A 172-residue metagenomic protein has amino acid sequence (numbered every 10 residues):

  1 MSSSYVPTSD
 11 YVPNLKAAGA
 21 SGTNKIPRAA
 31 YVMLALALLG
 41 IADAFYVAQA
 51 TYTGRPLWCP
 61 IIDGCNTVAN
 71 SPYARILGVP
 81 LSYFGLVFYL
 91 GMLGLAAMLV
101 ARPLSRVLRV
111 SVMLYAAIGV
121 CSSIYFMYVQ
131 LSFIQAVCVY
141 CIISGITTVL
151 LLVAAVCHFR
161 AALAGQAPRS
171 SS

Functional and structural regions predicted by a protein language model:
S2-S172: Membrane-interfacial helix-loop segments of redox and metal-homeostasis proteins, especially TM-loop-TM junctions
